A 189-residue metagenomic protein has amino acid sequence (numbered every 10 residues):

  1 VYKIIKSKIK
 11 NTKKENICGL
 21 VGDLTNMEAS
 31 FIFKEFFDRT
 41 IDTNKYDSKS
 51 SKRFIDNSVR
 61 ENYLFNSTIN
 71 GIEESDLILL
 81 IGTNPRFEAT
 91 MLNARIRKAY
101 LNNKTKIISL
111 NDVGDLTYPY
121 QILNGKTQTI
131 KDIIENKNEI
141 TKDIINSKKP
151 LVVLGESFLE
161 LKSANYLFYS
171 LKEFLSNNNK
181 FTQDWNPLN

Functional and structural regions predicted by a protein language model:
V1-N189: Catalytic alpha/large subunits of respiratory electron-transfer oxidoreductases, centered on bis-MGD molybdoenzymes
